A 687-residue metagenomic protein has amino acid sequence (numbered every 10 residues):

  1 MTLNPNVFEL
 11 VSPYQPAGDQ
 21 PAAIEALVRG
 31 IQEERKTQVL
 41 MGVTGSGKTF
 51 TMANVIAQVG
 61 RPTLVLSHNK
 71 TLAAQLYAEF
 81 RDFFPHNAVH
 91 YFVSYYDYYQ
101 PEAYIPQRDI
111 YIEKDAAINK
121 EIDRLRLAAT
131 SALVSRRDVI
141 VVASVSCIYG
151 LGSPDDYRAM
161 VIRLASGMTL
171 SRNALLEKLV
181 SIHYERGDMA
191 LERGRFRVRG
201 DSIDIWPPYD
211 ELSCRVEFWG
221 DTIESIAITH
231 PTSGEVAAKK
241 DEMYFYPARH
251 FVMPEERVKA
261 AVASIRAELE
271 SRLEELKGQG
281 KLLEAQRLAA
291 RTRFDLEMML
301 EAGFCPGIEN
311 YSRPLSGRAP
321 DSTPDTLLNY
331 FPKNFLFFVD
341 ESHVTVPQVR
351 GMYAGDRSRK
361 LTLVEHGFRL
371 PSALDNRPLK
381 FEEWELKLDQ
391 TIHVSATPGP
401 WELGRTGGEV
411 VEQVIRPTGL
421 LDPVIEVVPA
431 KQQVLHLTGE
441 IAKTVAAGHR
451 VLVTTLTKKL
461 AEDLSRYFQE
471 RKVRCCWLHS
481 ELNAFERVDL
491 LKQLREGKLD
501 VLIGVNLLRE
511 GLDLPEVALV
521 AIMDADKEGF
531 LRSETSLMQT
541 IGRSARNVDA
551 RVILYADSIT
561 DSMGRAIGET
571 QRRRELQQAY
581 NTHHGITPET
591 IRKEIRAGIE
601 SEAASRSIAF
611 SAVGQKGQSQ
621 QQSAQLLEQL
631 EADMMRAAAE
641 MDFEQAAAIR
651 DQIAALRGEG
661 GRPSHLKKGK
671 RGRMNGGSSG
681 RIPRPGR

Functional and structural regions predicted by a protein language model:
M1-M41: Conserved pre-motif I regulatory segment
Q32-V39, G60-P62, R137-V139, H449-R450: Pre-Walker A (Motif I) flank of P-loop NTPase domains
E33-V55: Walker A/P-loop
S46, T71, L507: ATP-binding Walker
V59-D82, A88-D97, L456-K459: Conserved Walker A/P-loop ATP-binding site and its immediately adjacent core in helicase/helicase-like ATPase domains
F92-V141, V145-A446, S465, L499 (+2 more regions): N-terminal cationic and glycine-rich segments that engage phosphates or anionic surfaces
P154-A159, T455-A484, E659: Conserved helicase motor "Helicase C" RecA-like lobe of SF1/SF2 P-loop NTPases
E462-D463, L482-V505: Conserved helicase ATPase core of P-loop NTP-dependent helicases/translocases
